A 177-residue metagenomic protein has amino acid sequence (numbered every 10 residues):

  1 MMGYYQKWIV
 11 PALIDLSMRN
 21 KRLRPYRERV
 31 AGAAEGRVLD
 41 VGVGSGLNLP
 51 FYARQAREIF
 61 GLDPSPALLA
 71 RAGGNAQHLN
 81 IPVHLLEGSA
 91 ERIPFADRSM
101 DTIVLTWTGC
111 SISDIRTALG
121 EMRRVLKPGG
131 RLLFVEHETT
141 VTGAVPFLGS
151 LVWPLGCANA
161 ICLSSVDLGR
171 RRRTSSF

Functional and structural regions predicted by a protein language model:
M1-P11, L23-R24: N-terminal, positively charged/glycine-rich alpha-helical extensions of SAM-dependent methyltransferases
K7, I14-N20, L133-F177: C-terminal alpha-helical "lid/dimerization" subdomain adjacent to the S-adenosyl-L-methionine
S17-R37, L47: Conserved alpha-helix/loop element of class I SAM-dependent methyltransferases that forms part of the SAM/SAH-binding
L39-V41, S45-R92: Class I SAM-dependent methyltransferase SAM/SAH-binding core
E91-T102: A short acidic, Gly/Pro-enriched loop at the edge of an enzyme's catalytic core that lines a small-molecule cofactor
T102-D114: A short SAM/SAH-binding and catalytic strip from SAM-dependent methyltransferases
R116-P128: A short glycine-rich, Lys/Arg-flanked "PGG" loop and its adjoining helix->strand segment in the class I
